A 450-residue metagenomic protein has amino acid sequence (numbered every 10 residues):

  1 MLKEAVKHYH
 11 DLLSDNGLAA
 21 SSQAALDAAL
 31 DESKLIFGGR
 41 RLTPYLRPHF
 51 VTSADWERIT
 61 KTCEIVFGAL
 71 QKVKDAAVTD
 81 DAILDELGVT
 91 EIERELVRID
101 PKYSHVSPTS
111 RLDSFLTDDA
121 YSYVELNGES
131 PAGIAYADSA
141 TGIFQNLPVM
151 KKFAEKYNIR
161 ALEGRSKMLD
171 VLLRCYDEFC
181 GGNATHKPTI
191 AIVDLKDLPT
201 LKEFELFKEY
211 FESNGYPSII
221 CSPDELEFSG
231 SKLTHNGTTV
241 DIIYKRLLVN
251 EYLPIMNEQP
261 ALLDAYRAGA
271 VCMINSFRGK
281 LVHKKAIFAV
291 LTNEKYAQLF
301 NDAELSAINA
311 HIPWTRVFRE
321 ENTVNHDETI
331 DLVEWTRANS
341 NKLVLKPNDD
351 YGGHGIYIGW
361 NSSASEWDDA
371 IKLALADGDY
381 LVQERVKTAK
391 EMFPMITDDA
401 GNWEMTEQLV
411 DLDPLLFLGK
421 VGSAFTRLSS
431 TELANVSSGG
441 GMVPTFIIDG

Functional and structural regions predicted by a protein language model:
M1-G450: Preference for protein termini
